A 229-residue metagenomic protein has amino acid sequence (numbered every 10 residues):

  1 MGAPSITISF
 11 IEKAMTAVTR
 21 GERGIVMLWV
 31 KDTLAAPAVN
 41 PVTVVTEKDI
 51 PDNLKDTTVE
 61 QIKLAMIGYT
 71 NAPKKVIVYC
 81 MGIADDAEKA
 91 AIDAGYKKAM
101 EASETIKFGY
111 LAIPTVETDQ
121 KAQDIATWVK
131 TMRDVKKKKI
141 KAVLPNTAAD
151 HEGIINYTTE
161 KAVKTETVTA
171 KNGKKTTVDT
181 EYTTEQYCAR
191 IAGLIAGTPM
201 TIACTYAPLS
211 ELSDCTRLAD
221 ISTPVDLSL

Functional and structural regions predicted by a protein language model:
M1-R23: Short, intrinsically disordered N-terminal pre-domain segments
S5-S9, T43, I77, T165-T169 (+1 more regions): Ser/Thr- (and often Asn-) enriched beta-sheet segments in non-cytosolic proteins
T16-T19, P41, A192: Short, flexible coil/turn micro-motifs enriched in small/turn-prone residues
T16-T19, V59, Q186, S213: General helical secondary-structure elements
E22, L28-K31: N-terminal leader/targeting segments
V30-A122: An N-terminal, globular interaction/scaffold subdomain
A38, A91-Y96, E101-L229: A glycine- and small-residue-enriched flexible loop/hinge signal that marks low-structured segments
